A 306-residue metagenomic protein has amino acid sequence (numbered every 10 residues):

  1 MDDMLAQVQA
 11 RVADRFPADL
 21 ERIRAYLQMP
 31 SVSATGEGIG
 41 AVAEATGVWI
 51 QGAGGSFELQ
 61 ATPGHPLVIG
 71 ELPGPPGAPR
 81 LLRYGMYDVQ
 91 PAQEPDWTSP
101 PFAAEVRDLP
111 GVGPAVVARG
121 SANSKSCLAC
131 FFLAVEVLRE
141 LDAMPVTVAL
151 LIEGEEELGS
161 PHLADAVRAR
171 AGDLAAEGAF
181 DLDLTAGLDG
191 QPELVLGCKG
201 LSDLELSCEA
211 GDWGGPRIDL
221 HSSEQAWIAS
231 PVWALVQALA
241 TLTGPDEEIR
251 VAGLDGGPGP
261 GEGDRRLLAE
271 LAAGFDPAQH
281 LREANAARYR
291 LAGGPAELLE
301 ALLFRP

Functional and structural regions predicted by a protein language model:
D2-S121, L138-V148: Acidic/His- and Gly-rich active-site-bordering loop/insert found across diverse amide/peptide-bond hydrolases
D14, A18, E37, A41 (+4 more regions): Conserved active-site and cofactor/substrate-binding residues in soluble primary-metabolism enzymes
P17, Q51, E140-A143, A171-G172 (+2 more regions): Generic secondary-structure signature for well-ordered alpha-helical cores
G47, A129-F132, E136, A164 (+1 more regions): Predominant activation on well-ordered alpha-helical scaffold segments within soluble catalytic domains
A115, G120-G197: Acidic/histidine-rich catalytic neighborhood of metal-dependent amide-processing enzymes
A171, L182-L184, L188-V232, A240: Metal-dependent peptidase/peptidase-like ectodomains
L196-G197, P216-P306: Acidic-enriched catalytic cores of C-N bond-cleaving enzymes acting on peptides and small amides
